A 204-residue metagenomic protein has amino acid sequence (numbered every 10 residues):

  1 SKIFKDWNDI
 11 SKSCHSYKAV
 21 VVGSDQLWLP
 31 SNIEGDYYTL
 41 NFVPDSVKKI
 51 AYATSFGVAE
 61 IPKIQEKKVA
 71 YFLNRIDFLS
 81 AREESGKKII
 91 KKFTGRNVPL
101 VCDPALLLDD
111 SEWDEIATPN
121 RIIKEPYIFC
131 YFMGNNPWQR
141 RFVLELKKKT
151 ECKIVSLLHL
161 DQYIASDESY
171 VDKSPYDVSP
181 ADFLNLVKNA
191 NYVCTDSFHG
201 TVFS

Functional and structural regions predicted by a protein language model:
S1-Y71: Aromatic- and Gly/Pro-rich donor/ligand-binding loops that form nucleotide- or phosphate-bearing donor binding pockets
H15-Y17, V43-S46, W113-Y127: Nucleotide-sugar donor-binding and catalytic loop/hinge architecture of NDP-sugar-dependent glycosyltransferases
Y17, I76, A190: An anion/phosphate-binding loop that grips the pyrophosphate of nucleotide cofactors and donors
A53-V58, I90, Q139-S179: Catalytic donor nucleotide-activated moiety binding site of glycosyltransferases and closely related
V58-I64, L106-N120: Acidic anion/phosphate-binding donor-loop and adjacent secondary structure in glycosyltransferase catalytic cores
A70-N74, V187: A conserved, positively charged/aromatic
I76-E83, C194: A short beta-strand/loop micro-motif in the catalytic core of glycosyltransferases that engages the nucleotide-sugar
V98-L106, D110, Q162, S166-D196: Donor nucleotide-activated moiety binding/catalytic core segment of transferases that use nucleotide-activated donors
